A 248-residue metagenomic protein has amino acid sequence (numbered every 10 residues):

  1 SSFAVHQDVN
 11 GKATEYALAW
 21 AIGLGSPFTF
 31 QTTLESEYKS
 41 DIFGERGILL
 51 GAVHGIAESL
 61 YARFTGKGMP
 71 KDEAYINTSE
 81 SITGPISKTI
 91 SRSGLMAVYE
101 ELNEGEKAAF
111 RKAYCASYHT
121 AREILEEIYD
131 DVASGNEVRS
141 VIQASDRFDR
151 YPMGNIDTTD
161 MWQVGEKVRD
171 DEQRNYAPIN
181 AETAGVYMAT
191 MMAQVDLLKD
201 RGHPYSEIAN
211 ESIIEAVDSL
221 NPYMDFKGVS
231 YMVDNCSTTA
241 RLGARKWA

Functional and structural regions predicted by a protein language model:
S2, P27-T29, S206: Structural motif
S2-L18, G44-G51: Short beta-strand and adjoining strand-loop segment in the mid-core of the Rossmann-like NAD(P)-dependent dehydrogenase
A4, G11-K12, I22, G66-A248: NAD(P)-dependent Rossmann-like dehydrogenase/reductase catalytic/cofactor-binding core
T14, L18-I42: Ligand/cofactor pocket segment of small-molecule handling proteins
Q31-A52, Q173-E182, E207: Catalytic alpha/beta core domains of metabolic enzymes, predominantly
I56: C-terminal catalytic lobe of FAD-dependent flavoproteins
